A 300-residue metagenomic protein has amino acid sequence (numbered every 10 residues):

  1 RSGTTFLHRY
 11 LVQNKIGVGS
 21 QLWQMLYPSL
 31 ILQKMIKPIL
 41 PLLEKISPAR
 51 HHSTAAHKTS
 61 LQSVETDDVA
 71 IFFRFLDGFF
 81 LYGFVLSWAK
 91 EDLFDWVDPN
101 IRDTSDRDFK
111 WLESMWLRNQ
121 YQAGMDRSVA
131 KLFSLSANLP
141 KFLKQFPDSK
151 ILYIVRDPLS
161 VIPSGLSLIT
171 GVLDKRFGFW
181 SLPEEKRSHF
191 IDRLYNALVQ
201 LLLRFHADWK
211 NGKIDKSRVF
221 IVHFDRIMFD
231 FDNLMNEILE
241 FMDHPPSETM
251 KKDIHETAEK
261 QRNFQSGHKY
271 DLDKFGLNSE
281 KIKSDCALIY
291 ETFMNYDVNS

Functional and structural regions predicted by a protein language model:
R1-N14: Glycine-rich phosphate-binding P-loop
N14-W23: Post-Walker A helix-loop "phosphate-sensing" segment adjacent to the P-loop in P-loop NTPases
V18, K150-L152, F220-V222: Hydrophobic/aromatic beta-strand patches that form the interior of the parallel beta-sheet core in alpha/beta enzyme
L26-S128, G178: PAPS-dependent sulfation machinery
D95-F109, Q120, G165-S300: PAPS-dependent sulfotransferases, especially Golgi type II membrane carbohydrate sulfotransferases
R127-A130, I221-V222: Short catalytic-loop micro-motif centered on adjacent basic/acidic residues
K131, F142-S167: Conserved phosphate-donor/acceptor-positioning beta-strand/loop module used by diverse small-molecule
L135-K141, L159-I162, M228-F231: Flexible loop/turn segments at secondary-structure boundaries
